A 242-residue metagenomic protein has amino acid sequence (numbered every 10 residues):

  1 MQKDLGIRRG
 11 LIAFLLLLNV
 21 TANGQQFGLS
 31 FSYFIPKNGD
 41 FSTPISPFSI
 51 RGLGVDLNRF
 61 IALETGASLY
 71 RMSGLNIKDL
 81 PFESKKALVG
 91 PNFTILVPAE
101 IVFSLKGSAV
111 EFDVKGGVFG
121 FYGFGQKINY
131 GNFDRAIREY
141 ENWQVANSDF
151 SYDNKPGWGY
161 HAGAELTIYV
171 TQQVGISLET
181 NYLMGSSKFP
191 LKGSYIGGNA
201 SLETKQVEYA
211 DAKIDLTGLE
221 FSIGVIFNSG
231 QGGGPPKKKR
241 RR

Functional and structural regions predicted by a protein language model:
M1-Q25, G230-R242: Cleavable N-terminal export/targeting peptides
Q26-G28, A62, E100, E111-D113 (+5 more regions): Membrane-spanning beta-strand positions in outer-membrane beta-barrel proteins
S32-R51, K78: Surface-exposed strand-loop-strand hairpins of Gram-negative outer-membrane beta-barrel proteins
I35-G39, L80-V89, V145-Y152, V207-D211: Extracellular loop and loop/strand-boundary signature of outer-membrane beta-barrel proteins
S42-S46, V89-I95, F150-G159, D211-T217: Short sequence motifs at beta-strands and strand-loop junctions characteristic of Gram-negative outer-membrane
L53-E139, L216-Q231: Gram-negative (and chloroplast) outer-membrane scaffold detector with strong preference for beta-barrel transmembrane
N129-F150, L191-A210: Solvent-exposed, glycine/polar-rich loop segments of beta-barrel outer-membrane systems
T171-R242: Predominantly the C-terminal beta-signal and adjacent terminal strand-loop region of outer-membrane beta-barrel
